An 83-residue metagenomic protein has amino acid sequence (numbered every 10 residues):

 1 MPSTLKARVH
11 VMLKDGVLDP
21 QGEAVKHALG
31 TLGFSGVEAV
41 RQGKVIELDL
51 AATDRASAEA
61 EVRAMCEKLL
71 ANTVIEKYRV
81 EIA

Functional and structural regions predicted by a protein language model:
M1-A83: Long, contiguous binding/interaction regions
